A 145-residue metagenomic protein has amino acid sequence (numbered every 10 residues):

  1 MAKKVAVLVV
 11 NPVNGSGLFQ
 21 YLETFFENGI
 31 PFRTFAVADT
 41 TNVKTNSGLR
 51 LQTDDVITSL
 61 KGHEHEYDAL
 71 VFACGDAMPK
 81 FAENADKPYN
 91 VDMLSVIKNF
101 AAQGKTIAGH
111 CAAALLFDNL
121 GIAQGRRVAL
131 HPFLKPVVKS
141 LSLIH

Functional and structural regions predicted by a protein language model:
M1-Q103, L115-I122, K135-V137, L141-I144: Extended, subdomain-level signal for the structured scaffold at the beginning of enzyme domains
R33-A36, I107-C111, R127-H131: Short, hydrophobic beta-strand segments that form beta-sheet elements in well-ordered domains
